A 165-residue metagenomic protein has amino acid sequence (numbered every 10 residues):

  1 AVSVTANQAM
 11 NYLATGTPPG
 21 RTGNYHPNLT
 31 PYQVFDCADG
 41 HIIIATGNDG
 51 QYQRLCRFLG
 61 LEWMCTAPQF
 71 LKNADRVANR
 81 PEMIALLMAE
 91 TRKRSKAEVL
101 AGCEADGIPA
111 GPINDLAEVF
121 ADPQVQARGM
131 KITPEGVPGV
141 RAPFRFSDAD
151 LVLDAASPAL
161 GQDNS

Functional and structural regions predicted by a protein language model:
A1-A14: Conserved anion/nucleotide-ligand pocket segment
V2, N79, E118-D122: Beta-rich nucleic-acid/ligand-interaction surfaces
M10-L13, A127-K131: Short, hinge-like loop/turn segments at secondary-structure boundaries
P18-Y32: Active-site Gly/Thr loop motif
T30-D106, A110: Aromatic-enriched alpha-helical interface/lid elements that frame and gate functional surfaces
D49-G50, E118, L151: Short, glycine-/Ser/Thr-/acidic-enriched flexible segments
E104-V125: Conserved PLP cofactor-binding pocket of PLP-dependent enzymes
M130, P134-S165: Flexible, small-/acidic-enriched active-site or ligand-binding loops
